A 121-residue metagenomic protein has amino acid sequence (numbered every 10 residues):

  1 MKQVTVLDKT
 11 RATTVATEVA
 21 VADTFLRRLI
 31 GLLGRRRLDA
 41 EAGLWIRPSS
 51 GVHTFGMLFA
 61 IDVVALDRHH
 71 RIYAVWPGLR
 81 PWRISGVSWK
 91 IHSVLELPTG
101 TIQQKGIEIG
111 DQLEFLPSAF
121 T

Functional and structural regions predicted by a protein language model:
M1-T121: Compact, glycine-rich, soluble single-domain proteins
